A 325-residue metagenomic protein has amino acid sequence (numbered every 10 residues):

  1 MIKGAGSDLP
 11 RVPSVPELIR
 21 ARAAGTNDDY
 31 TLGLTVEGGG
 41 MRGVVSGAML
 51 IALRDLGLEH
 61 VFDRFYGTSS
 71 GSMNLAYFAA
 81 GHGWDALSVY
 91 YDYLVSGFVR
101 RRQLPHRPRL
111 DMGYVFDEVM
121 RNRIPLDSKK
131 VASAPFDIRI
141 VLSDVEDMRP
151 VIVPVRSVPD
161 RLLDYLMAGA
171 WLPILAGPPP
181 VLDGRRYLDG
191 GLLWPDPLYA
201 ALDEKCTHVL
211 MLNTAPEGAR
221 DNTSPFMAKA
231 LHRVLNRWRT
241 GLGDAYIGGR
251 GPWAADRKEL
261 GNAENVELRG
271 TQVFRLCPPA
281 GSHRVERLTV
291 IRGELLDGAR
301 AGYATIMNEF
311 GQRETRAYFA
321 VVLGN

Functional and structural regions predicted by a protein language model:
M1-F65, A76-N325: Patatin-like phospholipase
S69: Catalytic nucleophile serine of serine hydrolases, specifically the conserved "nucleophile elbow" pentapeptide
S72: Residues forming the Rossmann-fold NAD(P)(H) cofactor-binding site
